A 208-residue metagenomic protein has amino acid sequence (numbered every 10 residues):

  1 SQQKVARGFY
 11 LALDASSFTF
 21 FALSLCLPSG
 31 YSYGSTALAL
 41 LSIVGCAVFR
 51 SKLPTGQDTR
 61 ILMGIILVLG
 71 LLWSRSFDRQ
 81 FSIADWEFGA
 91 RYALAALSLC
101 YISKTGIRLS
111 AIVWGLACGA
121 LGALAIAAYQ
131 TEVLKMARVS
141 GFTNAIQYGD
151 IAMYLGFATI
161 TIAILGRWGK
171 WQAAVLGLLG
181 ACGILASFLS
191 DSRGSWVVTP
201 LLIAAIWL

Functional and structural regions predicted by a protein language model:
S1-L71, Q80, L94, C100-S110 (+3 more regions): Transmembrane signal-anchor hairpin modules in multi-pass inner-membrane enzymes, especially those that act on
A15-F21, T131-F142: Juxtamembrane membrane-water interface segments that cap and precede transmembrane helices
A22, L62-I65, L72-S74, A123 (+2 more regions): Residue-level detector of functionally special positions within alpha-helical transmembrane segments of multi-pass
S29-F49, W86-L99, Q147-F157, W196-A204: Membrane-embedded alpha-helical segments of multi-pass membrane proteins, especially the transmembrane helices
S42, I107-K135, T143-L208: Alpha-helical transmembrane segments of multi-pass inner-membrane proteins
L72-Q80, A128-M136: Juxtamembrane "helix-exit" motif on the non-cytosolic side of transmembrane helices
F81-G89, R138-I146: Non-cytosolic membrane-interface motifs at loop->transmembrane helix junctions
